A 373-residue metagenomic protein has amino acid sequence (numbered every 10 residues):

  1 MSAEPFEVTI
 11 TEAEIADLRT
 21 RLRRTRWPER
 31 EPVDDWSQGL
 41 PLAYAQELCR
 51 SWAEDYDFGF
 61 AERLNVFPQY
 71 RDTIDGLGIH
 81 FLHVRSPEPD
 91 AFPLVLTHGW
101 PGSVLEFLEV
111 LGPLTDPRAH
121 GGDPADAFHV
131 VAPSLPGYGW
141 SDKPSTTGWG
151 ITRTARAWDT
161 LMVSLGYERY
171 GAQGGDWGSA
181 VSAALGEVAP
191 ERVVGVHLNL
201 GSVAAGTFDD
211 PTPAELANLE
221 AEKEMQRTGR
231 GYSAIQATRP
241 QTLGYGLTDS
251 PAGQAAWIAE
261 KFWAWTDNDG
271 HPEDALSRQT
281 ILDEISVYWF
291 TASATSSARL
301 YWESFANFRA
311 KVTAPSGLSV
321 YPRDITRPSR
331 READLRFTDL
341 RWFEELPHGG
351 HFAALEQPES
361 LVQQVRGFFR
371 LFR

Functional and structural regions predicted by a protein language model:
M1-A16, R21-L22, R26, V194-S286: Alpha/beta-hydrolase
E14-S86, D90, T280, W289 (+1 more regions): Non-catalytic accessory segments flanking enzyme active sites
F58-F60, G122, D126, L135-W149 (+1 more regions): Glycine-rich "HGGG/HGxG" loop immediately N-terminal to the catalytic nucleophile of the alpha/beta-hydrolase
P87-W140, F369: Conserved HGGG/HGGXW glycine-rich cap/lid loop of the alpha/beta-hydrolase fold
P113-H120, A127, Y167-A217: Conserved hydrolase catalytic core segment
T152-Y170: Conserved acidic catalytic loop of the alpha/beta-hydrolase fold
Q236-R373: C-terminal subdomain of alpha/beta-hydrolase-fold enzymes, centered on the catalytic histidine and its supporting
